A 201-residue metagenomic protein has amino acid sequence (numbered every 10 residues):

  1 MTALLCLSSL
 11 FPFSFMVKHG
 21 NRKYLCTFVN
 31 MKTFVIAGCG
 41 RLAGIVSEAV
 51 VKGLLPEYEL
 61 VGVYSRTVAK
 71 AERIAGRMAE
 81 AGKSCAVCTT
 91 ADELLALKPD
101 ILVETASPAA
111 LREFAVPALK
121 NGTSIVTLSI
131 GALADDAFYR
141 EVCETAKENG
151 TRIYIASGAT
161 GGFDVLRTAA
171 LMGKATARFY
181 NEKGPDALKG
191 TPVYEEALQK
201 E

Functional and structural regions predicted by a protein language model:
T27-R77: N-terminal Rossmann-like dinucleotide-binding module
V68-L97: Conserved N-terminal Rossmann-fold NAD(P) cofactor-binding segment
C85, N121-T123, E148-T151: A short helix->loop->beta-strand "cap" motif at the edges of active sites that frequently abuts
T89-K120, A132-D135: Beta-loop-alpha module in the N-terminal Rossmann-like domain of NAD(P)-dependent dehydrogenases, especially those
E104, T127, I153-S157: General beta-strand structural signal in soluble alpha/beta enzymes
I130-T151: Rossmann-fold NAD(P)-binding glycine/threonine-rich loop
T151-E201: Conserved anion/nucleotide-ligand pocket segment
